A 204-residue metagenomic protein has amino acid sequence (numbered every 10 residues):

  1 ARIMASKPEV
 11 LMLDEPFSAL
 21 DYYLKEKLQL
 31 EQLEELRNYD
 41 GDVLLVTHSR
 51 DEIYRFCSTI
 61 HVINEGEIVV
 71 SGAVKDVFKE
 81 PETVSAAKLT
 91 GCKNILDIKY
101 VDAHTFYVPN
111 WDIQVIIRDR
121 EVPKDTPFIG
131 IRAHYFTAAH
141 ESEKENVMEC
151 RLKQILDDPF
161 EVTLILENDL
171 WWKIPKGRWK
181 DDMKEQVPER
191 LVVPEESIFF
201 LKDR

Functional and structural regions predicted by a protein language model:
A1-E82: ABC ATPase nucleotide-binding domains
L20, V77, L89, A139 (+1 more regions): Residues that scaffold the ATP/ADP-binding catalytic core of kinase and kinase-like folds
G41-L44, I95, E161: Secondary-structure boundary/capping residues
S71, T90, E149: Short glycine-rich loop/turn motifs that provide flexible caps or phosphate-binding loops at active sites
K79-D102, G130: C-terminal boundary and immediately downstream tail of ABC-type ATPase nucleotide-binding domains
K93, H104-R204: Non-catalytic connector elements of ABC transporters
